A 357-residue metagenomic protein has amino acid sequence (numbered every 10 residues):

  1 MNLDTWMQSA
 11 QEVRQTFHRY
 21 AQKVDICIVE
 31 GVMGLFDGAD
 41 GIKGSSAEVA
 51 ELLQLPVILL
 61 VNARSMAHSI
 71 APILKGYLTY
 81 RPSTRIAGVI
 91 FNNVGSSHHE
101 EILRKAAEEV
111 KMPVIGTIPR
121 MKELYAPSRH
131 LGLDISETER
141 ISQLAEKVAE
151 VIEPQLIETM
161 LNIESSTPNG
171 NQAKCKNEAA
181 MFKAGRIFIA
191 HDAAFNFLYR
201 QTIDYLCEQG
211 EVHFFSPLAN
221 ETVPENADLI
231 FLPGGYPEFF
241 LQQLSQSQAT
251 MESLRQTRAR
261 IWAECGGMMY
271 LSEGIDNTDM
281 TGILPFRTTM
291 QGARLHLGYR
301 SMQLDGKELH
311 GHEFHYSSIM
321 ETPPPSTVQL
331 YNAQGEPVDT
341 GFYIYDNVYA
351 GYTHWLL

Functional and structural regions predicted by a protein language model:
M1-L53, V61-R85, S97-E101: ATP-dependent carboxylate-amine ligase catalytic core
I28-E30, I58, I90, F188 (+2 more regions): Structural motif
L55, M112, Q256-R260: A short helix->loop->beta-strand "cap" motif at the edges of active sites that frequently abuts
H68-E178: Internal gly/pro-rich beta-alpha loop/helix module that stabilizes soluble enzyme cofactors or their anionic handles
K183-Q256: Phosphate-binding active sites in nucleotide-utilizing proteins
P237-Q303: Cysteine-nucleophile active-site neighborhood
E273-T340: Pocket-forming structural segment of enzyme catalytic cores
G335-E336, G341-L357: Extended hydrophobic packing segments that form well-structured cores
